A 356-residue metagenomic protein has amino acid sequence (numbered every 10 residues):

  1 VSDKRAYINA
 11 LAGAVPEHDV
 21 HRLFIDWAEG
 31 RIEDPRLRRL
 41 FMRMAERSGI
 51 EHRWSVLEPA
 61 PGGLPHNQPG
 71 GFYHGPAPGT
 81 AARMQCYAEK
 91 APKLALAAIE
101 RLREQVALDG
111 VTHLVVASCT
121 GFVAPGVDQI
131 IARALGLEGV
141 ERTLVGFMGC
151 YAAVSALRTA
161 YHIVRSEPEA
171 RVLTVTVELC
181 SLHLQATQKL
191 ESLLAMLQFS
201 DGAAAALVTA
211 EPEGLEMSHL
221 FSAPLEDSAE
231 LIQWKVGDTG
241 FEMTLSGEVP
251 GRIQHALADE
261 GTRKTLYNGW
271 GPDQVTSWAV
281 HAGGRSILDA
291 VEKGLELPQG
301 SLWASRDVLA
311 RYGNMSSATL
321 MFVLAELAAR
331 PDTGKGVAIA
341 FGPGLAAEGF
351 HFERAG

Functional and structural regions predicted by a protein language model:
V1-C86, A186-H255, D259, R263 (+2 more regions): Condensing-enzyme catalytic core mediating Claisen C-C bond formation in acyl metabolism
Y7-I8, H113, R171-T174, G336-A340: Short glycine-aspartate micro-motif
P78-G79, D109-H113, R133-G146, A186-E191 (+1 more regions): Glycine/charged-rich beta-loop-alpha catalytic/anionic-binding loops adjacent to active sites
T80-F122: Hydrophobic alpha-helical hairpins/lids featuring a short glycine-rich hinge
A98-V111, D259-T276, L327-P331: Phosphate/pyrophosphate-binding loops at sites that engage ATP/ADP/AMP, CoA/4′-phosphopantetheine, polyphosphate
C119-T120, E138-E141, G146-R165, Q254 (+2 more regions): Claisen-condensing/thiolase-fold acyl-transfer catalytic domains that form or cleave C-C bonds in fatty acid
V123-Q129, T174-L194, F221-D238, R285-K293 (+1 more regions): Active-site-adjacent elements of ketosynthase-type condensing enzymes
V145, G149-T159, T176-G202: Active-site glycine-rich loop that binds ribose-phosphate moieties when present
